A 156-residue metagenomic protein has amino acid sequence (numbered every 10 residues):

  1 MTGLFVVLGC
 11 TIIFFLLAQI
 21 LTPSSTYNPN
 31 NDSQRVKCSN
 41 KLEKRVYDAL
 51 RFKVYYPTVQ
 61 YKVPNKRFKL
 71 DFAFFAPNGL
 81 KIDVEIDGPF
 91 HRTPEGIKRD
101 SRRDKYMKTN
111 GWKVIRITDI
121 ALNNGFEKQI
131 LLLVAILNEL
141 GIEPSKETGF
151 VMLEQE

Functional and structural regions predicted by a protein language model:
M1-P57, P144-E156: Solvent-exposed, charged helical/coil patches that constitute nucleic-acid or partner-interaction surfaces
N40, V63, K98: Conserved phosphate-coordination/catalytic loops
L42-E43, F68, D100: Amphipathic coiled-coil/heptad-repeat helices and related helical stalk/stem segments that mediate oligomerization
E43, Q60, E85: Acidic-residue sensor for enzyme active/binding pockets
V46, F74, R103-M107: Hydrophobic side chains within alpha-helical segments
R51-K81, E95: Active-site metal-binding core of divalent-cation-utilizing nuclease and nuclease-like domains
V59, I115-I117, K146: A generic structural-conservation signal
G79-E139: Basic, amphipathic alpha-helical patches used to engage nucleic acids or provide basic targeting signals, exemplified
